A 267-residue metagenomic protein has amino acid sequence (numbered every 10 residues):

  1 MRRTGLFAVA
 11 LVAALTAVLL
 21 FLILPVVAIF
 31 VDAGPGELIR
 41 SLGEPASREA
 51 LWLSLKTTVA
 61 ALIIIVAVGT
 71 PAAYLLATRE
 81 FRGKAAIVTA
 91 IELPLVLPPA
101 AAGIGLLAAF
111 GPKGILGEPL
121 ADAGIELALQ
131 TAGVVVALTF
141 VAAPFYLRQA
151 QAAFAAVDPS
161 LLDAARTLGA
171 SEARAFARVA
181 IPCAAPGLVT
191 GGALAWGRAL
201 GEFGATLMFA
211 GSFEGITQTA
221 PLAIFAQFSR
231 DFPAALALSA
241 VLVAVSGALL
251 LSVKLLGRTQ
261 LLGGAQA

Functional and structural regions predicted by a protein language model:
R2-G36, P45-A155, V179, C183-G204 (+2 more regions): Membrane-water interface segments at the C-terminal ends of transmembrane alpha-helices in multi-pass inner-membrane
V68, A173-R174: Hydrophobic alpha-helical bundles that form the membrane domains of multi-pass transporters
Q149-D163, S171-E172: Membrane-helix/interface signature in polytopic inner-membrane proteins
L161, G257-A267: Short cytosolic juxtamembrane segments of multi-pass membrane proteins
L168-G169, P182: Glycine/proline-centered hinge or cleavage motifs at structural transition points of membrane proteins
F213-A226: Short hydrophobic, aromatic-rich alpha-helical segments embedded in or entering the lipid bilayer of multi-pass
